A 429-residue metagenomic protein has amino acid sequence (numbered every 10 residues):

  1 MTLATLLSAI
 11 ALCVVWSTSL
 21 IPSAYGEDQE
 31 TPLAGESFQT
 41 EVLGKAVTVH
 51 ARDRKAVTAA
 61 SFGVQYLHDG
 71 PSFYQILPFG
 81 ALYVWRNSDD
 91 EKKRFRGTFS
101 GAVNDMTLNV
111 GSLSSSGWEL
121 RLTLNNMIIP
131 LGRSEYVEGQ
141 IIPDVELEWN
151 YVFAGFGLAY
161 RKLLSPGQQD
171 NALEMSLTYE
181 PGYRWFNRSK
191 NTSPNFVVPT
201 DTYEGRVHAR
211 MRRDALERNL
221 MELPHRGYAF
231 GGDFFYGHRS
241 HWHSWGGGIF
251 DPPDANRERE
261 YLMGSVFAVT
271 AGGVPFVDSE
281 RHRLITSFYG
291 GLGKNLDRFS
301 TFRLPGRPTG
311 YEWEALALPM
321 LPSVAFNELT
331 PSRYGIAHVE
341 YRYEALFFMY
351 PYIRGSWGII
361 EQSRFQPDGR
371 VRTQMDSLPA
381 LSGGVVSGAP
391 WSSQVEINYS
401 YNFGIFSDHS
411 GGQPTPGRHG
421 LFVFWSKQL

Functional and structural regions predicted by a protein language model:
M1-L43, L429: Cleavable N-terminal export/targeting peptides
A24-T123, G205-H225, H241-H243, A345: Outer-membrane beta-barrel initiation region
P32-V42, R52-K55, V198-R372, S407-P414 (+1 more regions): C-terminal outer-membrane beta-barrel translocator/porin domains of Gram-negative envelope proteins and their
V64-G70, F99-D105, L124-P130, K162 (+10 more regions): Transmembrane beta-strands of outer-membrane beta-barrel pores
P78-A81, N104-M106, N150-L158, Y203-A209 (+5 more regions): Hydrophobic, lipid-facing positions within transmembrane beta-strands of outer-membrane proteins
N87-R96, S115-L122, L164-D170, L216-M221 (+4 more regions): Repeated loop/turn-to-beta-strand initiation elements of outer-membrane beta-barrel proteins
R121-D170, Y183-N195, Y399-G417: Outer-membrane beta-barrel translocator/channel fold
S387, S392, T415-L429: Outer-membrane beta-barrel "beta-signal"
